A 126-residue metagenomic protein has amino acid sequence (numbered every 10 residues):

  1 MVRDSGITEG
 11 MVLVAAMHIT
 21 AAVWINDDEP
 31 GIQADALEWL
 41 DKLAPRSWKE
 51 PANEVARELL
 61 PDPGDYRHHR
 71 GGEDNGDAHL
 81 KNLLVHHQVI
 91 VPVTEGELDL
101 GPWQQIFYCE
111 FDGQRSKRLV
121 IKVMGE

Functional and structural regions predicted by a protein language model:
M1-E126: Active-site histidine-anchored catalytic micro-motif
